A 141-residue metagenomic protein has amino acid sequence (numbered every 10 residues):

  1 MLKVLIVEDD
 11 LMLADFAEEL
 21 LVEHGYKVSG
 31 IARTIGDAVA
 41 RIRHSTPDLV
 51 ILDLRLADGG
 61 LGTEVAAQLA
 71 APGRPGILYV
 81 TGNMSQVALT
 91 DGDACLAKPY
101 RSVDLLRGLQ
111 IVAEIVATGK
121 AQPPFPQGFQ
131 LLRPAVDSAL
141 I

Functional and structural regions predicted by a protein language model:
E8-D9, F125: Acidic di-acidic motifs
D10-G30: Two-component/phosphorelay signaling modules centered on CheY-like receiver
E18, I31-L49: Acidic, metal-coordinating helix/loop segments flanking the phosphotransfer/catalytic sites of two-component signaling
D53-L54: Active-site residues of response regulator receiver
G60-P75: Short amphipathic alpha-helix used as the core "switch/output" element in two-component signaling
V80-T81: Hydrophobic/aromatic residues positioned on beta-strands within the core alpha/beta folds
K98: A Lys-centered signature of the CheY-like receiver
R107, E114-I141: CheY-like receiver
